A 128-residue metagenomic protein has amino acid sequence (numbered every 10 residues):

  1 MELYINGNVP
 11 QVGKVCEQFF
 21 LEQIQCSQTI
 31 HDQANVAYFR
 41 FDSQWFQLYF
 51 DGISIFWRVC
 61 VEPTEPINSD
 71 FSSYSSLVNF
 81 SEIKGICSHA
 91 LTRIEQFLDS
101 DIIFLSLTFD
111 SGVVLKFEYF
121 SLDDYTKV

Functional and structural regions predicted by a protein language model:
M1-V128: Surface-exposed, interaction-prone regions used to assemble/regulate multi-protein complexes
